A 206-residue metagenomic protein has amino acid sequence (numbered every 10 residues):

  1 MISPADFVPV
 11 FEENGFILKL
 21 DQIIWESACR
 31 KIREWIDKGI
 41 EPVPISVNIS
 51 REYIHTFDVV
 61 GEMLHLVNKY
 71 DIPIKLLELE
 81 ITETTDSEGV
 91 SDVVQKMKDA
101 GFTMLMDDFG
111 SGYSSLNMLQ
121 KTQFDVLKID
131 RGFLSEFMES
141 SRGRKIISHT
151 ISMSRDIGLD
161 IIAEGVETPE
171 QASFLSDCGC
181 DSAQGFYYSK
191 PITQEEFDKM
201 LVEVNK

Functional and structural regions predicted by a protein language model:
M1, W25-C29, D108, G185: Short acidic-capped amphipathic helix/loop micro-motif used as an active-site/signal-coupling element
P4, V90-V93, S115: Short beta-alpha junctions and helix-cap segments that line functional grooves
F7: Conserved, function-defining core regions and hallmark residues within catalytic/recognition domains
F16-V90, G165: Catalytic core of bacterial c-di-GMP phosphodiesterases, primarily the EAL and HD-GYP domains, capturing alpha-helical
I32-I36, V67-N68, S91-G101, S148-R155 (+1 more regions): Surface-exposed amphipathic alpha-helices with a cationic face
S50-F57, L76-E88, F102-K206: EAL-family c-di-GMP phosphodiesterase catalytic domain
